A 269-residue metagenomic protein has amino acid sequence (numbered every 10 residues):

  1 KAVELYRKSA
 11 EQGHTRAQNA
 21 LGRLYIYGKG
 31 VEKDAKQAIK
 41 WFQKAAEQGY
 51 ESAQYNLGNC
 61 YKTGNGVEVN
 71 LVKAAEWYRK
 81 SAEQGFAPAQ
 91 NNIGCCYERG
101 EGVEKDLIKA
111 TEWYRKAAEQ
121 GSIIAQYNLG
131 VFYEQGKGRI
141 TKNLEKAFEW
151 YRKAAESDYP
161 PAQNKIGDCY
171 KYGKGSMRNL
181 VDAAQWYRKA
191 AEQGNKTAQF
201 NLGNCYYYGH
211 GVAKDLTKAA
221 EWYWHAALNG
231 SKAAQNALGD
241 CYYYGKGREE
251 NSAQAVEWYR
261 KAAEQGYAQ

Functional and structural regions predicted by a protein language model:
K1-L5, F132, R139, C205 (+2 more regions): Intrinsically disordered, low-complexity linker/propeptide segments enriched in Ser/Thr/Gly/Pro and acidic residues
Y6, E11-H14, Y27-K29, D34 (+20 more regions): Short helix-capping/linker turns of helical repeat alpha-solenoids
A20-Y27, N56-T63, N92-R99, N128-Q135 (+3 more regions): Hydrophobic face of amphipathic alpha-helices that form TPR/SEL1-like repeat modules and related alpha-solenoid
Y27, K40, G94, K109 (+3 more regions): Residues marking helix boundaries in flexible regions
